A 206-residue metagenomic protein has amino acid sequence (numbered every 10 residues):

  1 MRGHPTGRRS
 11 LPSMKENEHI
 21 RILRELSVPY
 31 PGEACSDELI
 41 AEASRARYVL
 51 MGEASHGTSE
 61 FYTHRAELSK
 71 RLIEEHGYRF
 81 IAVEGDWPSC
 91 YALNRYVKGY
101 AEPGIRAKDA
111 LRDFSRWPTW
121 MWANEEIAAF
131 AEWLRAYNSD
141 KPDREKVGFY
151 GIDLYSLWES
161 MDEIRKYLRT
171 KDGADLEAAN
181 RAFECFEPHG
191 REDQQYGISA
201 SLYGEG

Functional and structural regions predicted by a protein language model:
R2, G7-G206: Structured catalytic-domain cores with a bias toward divalent-metal coordination
